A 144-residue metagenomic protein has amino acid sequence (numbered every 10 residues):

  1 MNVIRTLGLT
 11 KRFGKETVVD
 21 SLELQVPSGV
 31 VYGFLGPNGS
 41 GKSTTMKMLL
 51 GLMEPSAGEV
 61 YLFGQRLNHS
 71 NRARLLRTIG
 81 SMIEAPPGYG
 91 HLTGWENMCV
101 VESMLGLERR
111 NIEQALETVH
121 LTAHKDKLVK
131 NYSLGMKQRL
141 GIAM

Functional and structural regions predicted by a protein language model:
E16-T17, A73: Short coil-to-beta microelement around the adenine-binding A-loop and adjacent beta1/P-loop entry of ABC ATPase
P37-G41: Walker A (P-loop) phosphate-binding loop of ABC-type ATPase nucleotide-binding domains
L50: Helix-to-loop junction immediately C-terminal to a conserved catalytic motif
G58-H69, R74-L75: Conserved ABC transporter NBD signature motif
C99, S103, R109-H124: Conserved ABC ATPase "signature" region
I142: Hydrophobic anchor residue at the start of the ABC signature
